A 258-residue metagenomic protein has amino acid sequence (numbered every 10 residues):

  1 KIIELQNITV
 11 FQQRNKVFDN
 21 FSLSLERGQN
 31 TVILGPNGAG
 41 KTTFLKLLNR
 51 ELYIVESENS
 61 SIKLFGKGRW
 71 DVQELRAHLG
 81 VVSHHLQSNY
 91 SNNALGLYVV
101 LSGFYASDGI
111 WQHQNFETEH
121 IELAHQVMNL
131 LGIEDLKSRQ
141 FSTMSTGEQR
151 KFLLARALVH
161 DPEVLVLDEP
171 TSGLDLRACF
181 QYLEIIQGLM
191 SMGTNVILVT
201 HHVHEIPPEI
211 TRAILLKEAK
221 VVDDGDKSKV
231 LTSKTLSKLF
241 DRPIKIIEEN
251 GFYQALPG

Functional and structural regions predicted by a protein language model:
I3, V17-N20: Conserved structural motif at the start of ABC-family nucleotide-binding domains
L101, F116-L136: Conserved ABC ATPase "signature" region
N115-F116, Q140-M144: Conserved ABC ATPase signature
L165-E169: Catalytic Walker B motif of ABC-type/P-loop ATPase nucleotide-binding domains
T200-H201: H-loop/switch region of ABC-family ATPase nucleotide-binding domains
A213-D226: H-loop (His-switch) and adjacent beta-strand-loop-beta switch element of ABC-type ATPase nucleotide-binding domains
S237-G258: ABC ATPase nucleotide-binding domains
